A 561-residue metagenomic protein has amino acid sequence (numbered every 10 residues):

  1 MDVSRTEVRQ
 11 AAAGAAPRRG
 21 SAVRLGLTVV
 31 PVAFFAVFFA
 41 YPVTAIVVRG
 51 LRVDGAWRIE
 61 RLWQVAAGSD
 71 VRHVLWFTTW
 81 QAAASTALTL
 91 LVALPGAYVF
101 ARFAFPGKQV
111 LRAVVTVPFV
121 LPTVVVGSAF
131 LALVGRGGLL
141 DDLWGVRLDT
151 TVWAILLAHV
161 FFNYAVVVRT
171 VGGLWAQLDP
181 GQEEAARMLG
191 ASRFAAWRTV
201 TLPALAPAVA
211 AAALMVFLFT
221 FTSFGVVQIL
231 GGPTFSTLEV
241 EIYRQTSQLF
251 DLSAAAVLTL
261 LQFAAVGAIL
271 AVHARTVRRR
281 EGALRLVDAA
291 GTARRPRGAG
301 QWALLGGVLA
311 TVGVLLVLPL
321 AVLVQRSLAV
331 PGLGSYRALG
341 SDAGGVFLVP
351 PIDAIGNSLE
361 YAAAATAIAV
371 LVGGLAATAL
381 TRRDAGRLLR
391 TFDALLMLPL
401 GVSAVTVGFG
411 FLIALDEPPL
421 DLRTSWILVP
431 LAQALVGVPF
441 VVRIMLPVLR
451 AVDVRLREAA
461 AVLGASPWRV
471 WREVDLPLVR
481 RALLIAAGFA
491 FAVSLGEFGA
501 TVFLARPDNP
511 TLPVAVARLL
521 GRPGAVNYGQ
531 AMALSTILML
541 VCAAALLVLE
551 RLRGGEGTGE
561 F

Functional and structural regions predicted by a protein language model:
D2-A12, A22, L27, G107-K108 (+9 more regions): C-terminal transmembrane helix and the adjacent membrane-cytosol boundary/short C-terminal tail of inner/organellar
D2-A45, Q109-V115, Q262-F263, G267-A271 (+2 more regions): N-terminal signal-anchor/first transmembrane alpha helix
A11-P17, I59-E60, Q64, R72 (+12 more regions): Membrane-interfacial helix termini and adjacent extracytoplasmic/periplasmic loops of multi-pass transporters
P17-R19, W76, P106-V110, W153-A154 (+5 more regions): Amphipathic cytosolic juxtamembrane alpha-helices at the membrane-cytosol interface of multi-pass membrane transporters
R18-R24, Q64-D70, F221-G267, A271 (+6 more regions): Interhelical loop and adjacent transmembrane-helix boundary motif in polytopic membrane transport permeases
L25, A33-R72, T79-A82, A87 (+5 more regions): Short membrane-interfacial helix/loop motifs at transmembrane-helix boundaries
V30-F34, A87, V117, L121 (+9 more regions): Transmembrane alpha-helices
A84-V115, S128, Q182, A196-T201 (+6 more regions): Transmembrane-helix boundary motif in ABC transporter permease subunits
